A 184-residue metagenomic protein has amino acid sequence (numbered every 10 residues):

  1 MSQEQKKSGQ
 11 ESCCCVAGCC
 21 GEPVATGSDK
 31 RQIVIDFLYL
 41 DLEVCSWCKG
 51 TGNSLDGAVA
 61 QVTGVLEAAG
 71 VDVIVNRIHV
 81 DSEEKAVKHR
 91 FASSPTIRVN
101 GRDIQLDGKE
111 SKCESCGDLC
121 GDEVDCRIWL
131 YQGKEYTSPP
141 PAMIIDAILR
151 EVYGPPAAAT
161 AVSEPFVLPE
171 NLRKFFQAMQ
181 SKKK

Functional and structural regions predicted by a protein language model:
S2-D36, L40-I74, V87-A92, V99 (+1 more regions): Non-globular targeting/processing and membrane-anchoring segments
I74-V80: A short acidic/basic microdomain associated with nuclease active sites
V80-A86: Short, solvent-exposed loop/turn elements at beta->coil junctions and helix N-caps that rim active or binding pockets
